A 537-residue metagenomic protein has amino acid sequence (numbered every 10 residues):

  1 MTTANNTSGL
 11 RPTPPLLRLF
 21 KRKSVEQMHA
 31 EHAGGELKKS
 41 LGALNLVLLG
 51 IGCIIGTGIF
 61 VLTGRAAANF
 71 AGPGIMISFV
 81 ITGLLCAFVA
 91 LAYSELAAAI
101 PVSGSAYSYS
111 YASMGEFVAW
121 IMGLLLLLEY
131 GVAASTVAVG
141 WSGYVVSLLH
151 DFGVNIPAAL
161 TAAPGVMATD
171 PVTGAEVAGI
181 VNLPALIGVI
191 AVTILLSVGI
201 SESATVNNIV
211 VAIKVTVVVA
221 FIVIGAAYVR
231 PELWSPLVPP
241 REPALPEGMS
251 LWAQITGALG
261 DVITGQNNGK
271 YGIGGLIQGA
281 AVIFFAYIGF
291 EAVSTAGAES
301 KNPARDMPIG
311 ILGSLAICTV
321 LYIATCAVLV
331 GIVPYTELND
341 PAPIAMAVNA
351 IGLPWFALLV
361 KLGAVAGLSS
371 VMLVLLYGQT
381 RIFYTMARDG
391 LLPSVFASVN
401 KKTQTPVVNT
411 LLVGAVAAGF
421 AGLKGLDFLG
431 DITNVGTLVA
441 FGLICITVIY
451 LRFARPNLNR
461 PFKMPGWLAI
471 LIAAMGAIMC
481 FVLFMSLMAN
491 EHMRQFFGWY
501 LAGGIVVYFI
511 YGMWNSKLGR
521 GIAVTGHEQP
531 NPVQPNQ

Functional and structural regions predicted by a protein language model:
M1-G64, A68-P73, A87-L91, I100-S103 (+3 more regions): Membrane-interface "cap" regions at the ends of multi-pass membrane proteins
K38, I59-T169, S314-A324, M493-I505: Extracellular loop-to-transmembrane helix junctions
F60, V102, L125-G143, V282-S300 (+3 more regions): Membrane-helix boundary/coupling elements in multi-pass transport proteins
S108-S110, G115, V146-T161, P240-Y271 (+4 more regions): TM-loop-TM module centered on a large, flexible mid-protein loop between adjacent transmembrane helices in multi-pass
S142, I180-E242, I311, T433-L443 (+1 more regions): Membrane-interface loop-to-helix entry segments
G143-G153, I213-D261, V330, F441-L458 (+1 more regions): Hydrophobic alpha-helical segments and their helix-loop junctions in multi-pass secondary transporters
V177-I180, V192, V395-V407, F441-M493 (+2 more regions): C-terminal membrane-solvent junction of multi-pass transporters and transport-like membrane proteins
V229, I432, G436-T437, W467-Q537: A generic transmembrane alpha-helix motif of multi-pass inner-membrane proteins
